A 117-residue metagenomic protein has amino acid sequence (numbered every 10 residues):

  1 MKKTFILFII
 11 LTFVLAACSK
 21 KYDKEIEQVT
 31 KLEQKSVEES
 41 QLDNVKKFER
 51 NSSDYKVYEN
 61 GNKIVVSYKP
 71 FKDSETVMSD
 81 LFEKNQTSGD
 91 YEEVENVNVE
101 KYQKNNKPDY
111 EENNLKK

Functional and structural regions predicted by a protein language model:
M1-T4: Positively charged n-region of N-terminal signal peptides that target proteins for export
I6, S19-K21: Membrane-proximal loop-to-helix boundary features in eukaryotic membrane proteins
V14-A17: C-terminal motif of bacterial Sec signal peptides marking the signal peptidase cleavage site
K21-D54: Short, non-transmembrane alpha-helical segments in secretory-pathway proteins
Q41-K117: Extracytoplasmic electrostatic interaction patches
